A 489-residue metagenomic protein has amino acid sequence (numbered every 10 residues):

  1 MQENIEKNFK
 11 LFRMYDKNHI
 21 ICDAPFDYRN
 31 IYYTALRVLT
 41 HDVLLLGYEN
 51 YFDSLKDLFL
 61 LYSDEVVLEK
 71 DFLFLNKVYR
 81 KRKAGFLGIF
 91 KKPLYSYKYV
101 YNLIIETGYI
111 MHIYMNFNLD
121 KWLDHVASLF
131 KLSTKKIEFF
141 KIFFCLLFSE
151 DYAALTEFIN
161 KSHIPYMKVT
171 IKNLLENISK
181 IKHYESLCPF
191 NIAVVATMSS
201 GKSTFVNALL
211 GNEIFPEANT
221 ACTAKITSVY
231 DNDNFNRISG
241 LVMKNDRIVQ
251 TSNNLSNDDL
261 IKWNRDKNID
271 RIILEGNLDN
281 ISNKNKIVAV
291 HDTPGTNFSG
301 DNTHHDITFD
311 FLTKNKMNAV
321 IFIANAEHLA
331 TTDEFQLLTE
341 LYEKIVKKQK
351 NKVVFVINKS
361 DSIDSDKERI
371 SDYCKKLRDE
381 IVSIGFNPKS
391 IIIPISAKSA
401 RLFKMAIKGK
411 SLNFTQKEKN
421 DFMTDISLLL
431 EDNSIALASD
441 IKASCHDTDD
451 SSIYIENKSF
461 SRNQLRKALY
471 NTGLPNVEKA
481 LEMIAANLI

Functional and structural regions predicted by a protein language model:
M1-E106, I113: N-terminal accessory targeting/assembly segments
Q2-N30, L175-N433, R466-N487: Globular "head" domains of long coiled-coil molecular machines
D57, L61-Y99, F148-E185, V290-T303 (+6 more regions): Short N-terminal secondary-structure initiator segments
F59, S63-E69, N76-K83, K131-F144 (+5 more regions): Short, charge-rich amphipathic segments
K91-I171: Charged, amphipathic alpha-helical linker segments immediately N-terminal to NTP-binding catalytic cores
I110-Y114, W122-A127, I453-K458, R462-N463 (+1 more regions): Cysteine-cluster motifs in flexible loop/terminal segments that predominantly coordinate metals
E185, I441-T472: Intrinsically disordered, low-complexity acidic Ser/Thr-rich regulatory segments
S427-H446: Low-complexity, serine/threonine/proline-enriched polar segments
